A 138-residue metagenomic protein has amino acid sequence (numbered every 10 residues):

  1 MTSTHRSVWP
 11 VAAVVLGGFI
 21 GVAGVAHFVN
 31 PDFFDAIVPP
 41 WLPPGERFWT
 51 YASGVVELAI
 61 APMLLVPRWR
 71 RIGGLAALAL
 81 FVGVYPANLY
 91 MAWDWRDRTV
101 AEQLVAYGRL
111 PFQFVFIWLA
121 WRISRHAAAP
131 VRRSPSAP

Functional and structural regions predicted by a protein language model:
M1-P138: Membrane-interface extramembranous regions
